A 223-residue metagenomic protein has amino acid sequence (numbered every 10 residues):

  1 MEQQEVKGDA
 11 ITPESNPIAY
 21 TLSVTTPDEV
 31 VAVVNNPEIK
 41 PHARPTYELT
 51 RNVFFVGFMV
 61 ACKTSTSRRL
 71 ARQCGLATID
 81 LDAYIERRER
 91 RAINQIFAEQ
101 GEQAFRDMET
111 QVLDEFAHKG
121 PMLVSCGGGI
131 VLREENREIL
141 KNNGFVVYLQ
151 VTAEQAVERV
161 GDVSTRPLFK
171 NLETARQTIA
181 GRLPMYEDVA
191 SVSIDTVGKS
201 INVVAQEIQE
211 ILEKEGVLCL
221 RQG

Functional and structural regions predicted by a protein language model:
E2-K7, T12-E48, R69, Q73 (+3 more regions): NTP-dependent small-molecule kinase module
F55: Hydrophobic anchor at the beta1->P-loop junction of P-loop NTPases
F58: P-loop (Walker A) phosphate-binding loop of NTP-binding proteins
T64: Walker A/P-loop
R72-L81: Post-Walker A helix-loop "phosphate-sensing" segment adjacent to the P-loop in P-loop NTPases
D80-K141: ATP-dependent small-molecule kinase phosphotransfer cores that center on conserved nucleotide phosphate-binding segments
G128-I130, T152-E154, K199: Short glycine-rich anion-binding loops that position phosphate/pyrophosphate groups of nucleotides and phosphorylated
N142-M185: A glycine- and Lys/Arg-enriched "phosphate-lid" helix/loop adjacent to the NTP-binding pocket of small-molecule kinases
